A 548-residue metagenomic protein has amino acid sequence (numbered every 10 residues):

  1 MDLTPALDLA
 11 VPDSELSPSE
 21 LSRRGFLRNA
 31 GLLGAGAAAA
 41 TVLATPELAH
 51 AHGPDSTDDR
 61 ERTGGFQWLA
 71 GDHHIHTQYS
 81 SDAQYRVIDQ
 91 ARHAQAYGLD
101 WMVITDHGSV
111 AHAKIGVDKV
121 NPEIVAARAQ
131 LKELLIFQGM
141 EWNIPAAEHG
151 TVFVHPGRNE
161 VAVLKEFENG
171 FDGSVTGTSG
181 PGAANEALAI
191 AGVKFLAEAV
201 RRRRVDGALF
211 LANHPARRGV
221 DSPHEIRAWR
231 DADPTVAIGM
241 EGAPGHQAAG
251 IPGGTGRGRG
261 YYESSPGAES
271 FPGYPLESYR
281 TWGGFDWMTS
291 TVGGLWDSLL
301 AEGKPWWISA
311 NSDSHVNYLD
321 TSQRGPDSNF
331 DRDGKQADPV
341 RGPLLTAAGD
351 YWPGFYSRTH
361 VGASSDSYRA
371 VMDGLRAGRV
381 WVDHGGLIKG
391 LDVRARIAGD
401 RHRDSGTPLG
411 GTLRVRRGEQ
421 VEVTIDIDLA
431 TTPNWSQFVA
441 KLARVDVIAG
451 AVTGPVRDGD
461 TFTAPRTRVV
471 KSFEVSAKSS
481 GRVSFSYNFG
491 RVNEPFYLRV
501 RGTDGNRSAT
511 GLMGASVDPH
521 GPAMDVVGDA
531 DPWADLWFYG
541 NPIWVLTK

Functional and structural regions predicted by a protein language model:
M1-G25, A39-A40, E47-L48: N-terminal secretory signal peptides
L7, V11, H52-W68, S80 (+4 more regions): C-terminal functional module detector
R23-A35: N-terminal export leaders
H52-A228, G250, T289-T291, N311-S314 (+4 more regions): A metal-dependent hydrolase metal-coordination microenvironment
V152-V154, R218-A237, V316-G334: Substrate-binding cleft/loops of secretory-pathway carbohydrate-active enzymes
R158-N169, W229-Q247, N329-L345, H360-S364: Acidic, His- and aromatic-enriched active-site or binding-groove loops in soluble protein domains that engage sugars
F167-P181, G253-T281: A solvent-exposed, charged loop/short amphipathic helix patch at secondary-structure junctions
A208-H214, G242-P244, S270-T281: Short acidic, glycine-rich surface-loop motifs adjacent to enzyme active sites
